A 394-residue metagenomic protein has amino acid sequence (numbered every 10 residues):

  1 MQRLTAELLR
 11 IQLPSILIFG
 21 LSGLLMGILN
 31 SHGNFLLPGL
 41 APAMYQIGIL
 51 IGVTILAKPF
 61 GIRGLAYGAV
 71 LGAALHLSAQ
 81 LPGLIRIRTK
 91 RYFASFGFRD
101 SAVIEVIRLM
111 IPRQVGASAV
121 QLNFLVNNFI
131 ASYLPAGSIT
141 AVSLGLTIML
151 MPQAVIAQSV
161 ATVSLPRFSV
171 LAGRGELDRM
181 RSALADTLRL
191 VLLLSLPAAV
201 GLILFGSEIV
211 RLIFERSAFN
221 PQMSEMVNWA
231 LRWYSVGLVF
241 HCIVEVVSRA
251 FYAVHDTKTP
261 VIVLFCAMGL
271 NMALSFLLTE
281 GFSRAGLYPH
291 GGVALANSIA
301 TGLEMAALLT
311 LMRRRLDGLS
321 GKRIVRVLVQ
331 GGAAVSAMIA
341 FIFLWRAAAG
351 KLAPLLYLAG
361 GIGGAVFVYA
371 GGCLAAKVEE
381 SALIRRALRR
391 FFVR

Functional and structural regions predicted by a protein language model:
M1-R394: Membrane-embedded alpha-helical bundles of multi-pass transporters/translocases, especially carrier/permease families
